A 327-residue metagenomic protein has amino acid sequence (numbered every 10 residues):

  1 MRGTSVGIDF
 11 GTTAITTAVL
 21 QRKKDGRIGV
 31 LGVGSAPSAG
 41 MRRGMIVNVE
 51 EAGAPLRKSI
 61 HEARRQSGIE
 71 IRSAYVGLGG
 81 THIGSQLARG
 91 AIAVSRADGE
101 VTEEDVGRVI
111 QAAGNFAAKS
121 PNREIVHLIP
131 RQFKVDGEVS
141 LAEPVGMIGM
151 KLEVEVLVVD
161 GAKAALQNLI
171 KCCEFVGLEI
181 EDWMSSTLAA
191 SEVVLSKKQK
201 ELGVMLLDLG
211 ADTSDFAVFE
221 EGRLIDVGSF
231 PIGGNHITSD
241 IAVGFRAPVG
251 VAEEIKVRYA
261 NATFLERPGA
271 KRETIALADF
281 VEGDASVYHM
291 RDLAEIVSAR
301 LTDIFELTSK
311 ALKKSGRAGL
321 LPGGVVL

Functional and structural regions predicted by a protein language model:
M1-A14, A18-L206, R223-I225, G234 (+3 more regions): Nucleotide/phosphate-binding catalytic cleft detector across ATP-hydrolyzing and phosphate-transferring enzymes
D215-A217: A structural feature that tracks compact, well-ordered secondary-structure segments with a strong bias toward
E220: A cytosolic small-molecule/anion-sensing beta-strand core signal
R300-S309: A general structural motif
